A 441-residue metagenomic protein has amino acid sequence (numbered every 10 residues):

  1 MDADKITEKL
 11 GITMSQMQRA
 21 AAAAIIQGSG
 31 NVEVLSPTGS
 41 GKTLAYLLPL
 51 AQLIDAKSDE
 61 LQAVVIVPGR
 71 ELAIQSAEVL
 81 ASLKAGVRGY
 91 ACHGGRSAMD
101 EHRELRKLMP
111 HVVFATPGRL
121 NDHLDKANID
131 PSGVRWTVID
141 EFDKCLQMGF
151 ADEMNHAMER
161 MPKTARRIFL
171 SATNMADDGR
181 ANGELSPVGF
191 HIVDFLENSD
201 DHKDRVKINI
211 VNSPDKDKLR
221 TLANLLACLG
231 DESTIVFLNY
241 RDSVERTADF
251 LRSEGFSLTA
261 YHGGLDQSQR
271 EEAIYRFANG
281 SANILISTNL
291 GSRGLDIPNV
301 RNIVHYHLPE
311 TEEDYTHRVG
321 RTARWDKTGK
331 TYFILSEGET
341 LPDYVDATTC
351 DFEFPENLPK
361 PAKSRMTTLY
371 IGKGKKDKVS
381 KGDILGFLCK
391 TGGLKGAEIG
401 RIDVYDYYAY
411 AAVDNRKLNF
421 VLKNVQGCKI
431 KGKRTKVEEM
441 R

Functional and structural regions predicted by a protein language model:
M1-L35: Conserved pre-motif I regulatory segment
D2-K5, D59-D125, G133-W136, D249-Y261 (+1 more regions): Conserved nucleic-acid-binding Ia/Ib motif block in the N-terminal RecA-like helicase ATPase lobe
R19-G30, T43-S58, I74, V79-L83: Walker A/P-loop NTP-binding motif
V34, S253, F354-R441: Non-catalytic terminal extensions of ATP-dependent helicases
I129-S199, Y344-D346: Post-DEXD/H (motif II) to motif III coupling segment of the RecA-like Helicase ATP-binding lobe
G133, I284, R293-L308, K330-I334: A short beta-strand element within the Helicase C-terminal
D204-F250, G393, A397: Conserved interdomain hinge at the start of the Helicase C-terminal
I284, T311-E353: Conserved segment of the helicase C-terminal RecA-like domain
